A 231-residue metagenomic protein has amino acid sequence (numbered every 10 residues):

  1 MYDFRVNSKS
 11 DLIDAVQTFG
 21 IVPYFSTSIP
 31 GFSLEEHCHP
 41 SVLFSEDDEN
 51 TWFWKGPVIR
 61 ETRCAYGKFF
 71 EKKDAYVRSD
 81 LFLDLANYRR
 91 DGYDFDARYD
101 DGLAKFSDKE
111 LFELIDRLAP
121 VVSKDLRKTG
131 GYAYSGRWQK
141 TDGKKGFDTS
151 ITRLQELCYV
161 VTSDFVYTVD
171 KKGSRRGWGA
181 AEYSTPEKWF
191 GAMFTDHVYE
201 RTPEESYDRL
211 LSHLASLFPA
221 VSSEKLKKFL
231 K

Functional and structural regions predicted by a protein language model:
M1-K231: Long, low-complexity intrinsically disordered regions
